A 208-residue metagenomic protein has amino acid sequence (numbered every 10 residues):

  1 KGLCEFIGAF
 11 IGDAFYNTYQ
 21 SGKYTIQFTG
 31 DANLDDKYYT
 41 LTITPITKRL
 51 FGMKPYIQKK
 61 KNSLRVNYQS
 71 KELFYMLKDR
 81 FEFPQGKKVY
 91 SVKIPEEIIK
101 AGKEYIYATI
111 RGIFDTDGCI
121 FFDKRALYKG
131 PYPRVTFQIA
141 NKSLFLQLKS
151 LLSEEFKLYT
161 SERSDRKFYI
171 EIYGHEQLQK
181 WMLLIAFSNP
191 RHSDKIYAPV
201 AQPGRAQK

Functional and structural regions predicted by a protein language model:
K1-K208: Internal intein/HINT superfamily modules and their associated LAGLIDADG
